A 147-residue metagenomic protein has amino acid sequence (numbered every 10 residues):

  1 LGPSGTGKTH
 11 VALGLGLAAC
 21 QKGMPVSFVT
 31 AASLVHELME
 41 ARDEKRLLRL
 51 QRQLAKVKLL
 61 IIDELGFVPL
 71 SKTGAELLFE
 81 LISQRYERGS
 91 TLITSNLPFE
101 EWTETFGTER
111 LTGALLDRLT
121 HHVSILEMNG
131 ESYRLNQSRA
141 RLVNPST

Functional and structural regions predicted by a protein language model:
S4: The conserved Walker
G7: Conserved glycine(s) of the Walker
V11, L15: Hydrophobic positions on the alpha1 helix immediately C-terminal to the Walker A/P-loop
L17, Q21: Short, well-ordered alpha-helices that flank and scaffold nucleotide-derived cofactor binding pockets
P25-V29, S33-K56, L65-T147: Replace "adjacent to P-loop NTPase cores in ATP/GTP-dependent enzymes" with "adjacent to NTP-binding cores
L59: Walker B motif beta-strand of ABC-family P-loop ATPases
